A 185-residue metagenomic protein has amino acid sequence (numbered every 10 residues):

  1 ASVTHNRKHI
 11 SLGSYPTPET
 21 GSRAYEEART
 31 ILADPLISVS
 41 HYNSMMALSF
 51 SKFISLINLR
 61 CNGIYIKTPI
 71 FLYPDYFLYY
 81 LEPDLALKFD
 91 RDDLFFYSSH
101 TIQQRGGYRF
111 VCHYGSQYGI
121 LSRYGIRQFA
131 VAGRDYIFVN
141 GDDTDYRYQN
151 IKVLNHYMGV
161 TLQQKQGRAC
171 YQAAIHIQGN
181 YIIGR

Functional and structural regions predicted by a protein language model:
A1-G184: Boundary-flanking segments of nucleic-acid-binding domains in nuclear regulatory proteins
